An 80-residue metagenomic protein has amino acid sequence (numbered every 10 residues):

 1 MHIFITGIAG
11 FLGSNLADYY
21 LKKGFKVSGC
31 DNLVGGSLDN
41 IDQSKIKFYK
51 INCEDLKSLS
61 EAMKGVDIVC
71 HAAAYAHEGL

Functional and structural regions predicted by a protein language model:
M1-L80: N-terminal Rossmann-like NAD(P)+-binding domain of SDR-like oxidoreductases, especially those catalyzing
